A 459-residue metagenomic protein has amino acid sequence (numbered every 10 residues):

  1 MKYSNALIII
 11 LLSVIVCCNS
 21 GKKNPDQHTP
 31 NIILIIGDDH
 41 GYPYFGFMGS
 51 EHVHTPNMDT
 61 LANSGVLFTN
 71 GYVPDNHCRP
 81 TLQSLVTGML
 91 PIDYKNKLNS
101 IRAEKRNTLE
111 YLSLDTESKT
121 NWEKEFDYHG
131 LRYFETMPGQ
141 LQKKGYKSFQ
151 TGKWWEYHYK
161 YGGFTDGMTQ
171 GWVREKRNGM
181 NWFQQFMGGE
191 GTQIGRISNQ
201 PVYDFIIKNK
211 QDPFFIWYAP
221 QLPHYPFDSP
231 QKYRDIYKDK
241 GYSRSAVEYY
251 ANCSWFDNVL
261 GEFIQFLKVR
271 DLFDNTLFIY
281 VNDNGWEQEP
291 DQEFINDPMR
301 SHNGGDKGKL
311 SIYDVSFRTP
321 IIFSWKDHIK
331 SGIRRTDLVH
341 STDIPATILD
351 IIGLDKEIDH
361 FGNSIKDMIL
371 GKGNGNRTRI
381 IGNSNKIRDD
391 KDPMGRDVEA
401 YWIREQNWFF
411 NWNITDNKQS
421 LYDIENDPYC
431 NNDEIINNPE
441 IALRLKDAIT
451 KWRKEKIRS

Functional and structural regions predicted by a protein language model:
K2-S4, L11, C18-S420, P428-K454 (+1 more regions): Formylglycine-dependent sulfatase
